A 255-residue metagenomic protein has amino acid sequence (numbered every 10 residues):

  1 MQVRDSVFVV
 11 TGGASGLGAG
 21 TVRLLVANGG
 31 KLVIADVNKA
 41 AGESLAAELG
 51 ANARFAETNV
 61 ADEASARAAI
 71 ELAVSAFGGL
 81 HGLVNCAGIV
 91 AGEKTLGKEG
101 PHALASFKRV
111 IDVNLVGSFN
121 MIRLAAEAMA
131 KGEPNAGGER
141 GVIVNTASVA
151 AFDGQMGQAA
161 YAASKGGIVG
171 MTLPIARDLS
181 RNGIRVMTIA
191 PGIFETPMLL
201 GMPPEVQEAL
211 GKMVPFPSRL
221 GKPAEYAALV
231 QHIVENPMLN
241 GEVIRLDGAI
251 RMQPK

Functional and structural regions predicted by a protein language model:
Q2-V33: Canonical Rossmann dinucleotide-binding motif of NAD(H)/NADP(H)-dependent dehydrogenases/reductases, specifically
K39-A40, T58-A69, L104: The beta1-alpha1 cofactor-binding region of Rossmann-like NAD(H)/NADP(H)-dependent oxidoreductases
I89-K108, E127, K131-G137, G157-A160 (+2 more regions): Conserved mid-core segment of classical short-chain dehydrogenase/reductases
G100-N120, V144, I168: Catalytic Tyr-X3-Lys loop
I122, S164, T172: Active-site helix of classical SDR
E127, A176-D178: Alpha-helical segment proximal to the catalytic Tyr-Lys
S148: Residue(s) in the substrate-gating loop at a strand-loop-helix junction that position the organic substrate next
K222-L246, R251: C-terminal substrate-recognition "lid" of short-chain dehydrogenase/reductases
